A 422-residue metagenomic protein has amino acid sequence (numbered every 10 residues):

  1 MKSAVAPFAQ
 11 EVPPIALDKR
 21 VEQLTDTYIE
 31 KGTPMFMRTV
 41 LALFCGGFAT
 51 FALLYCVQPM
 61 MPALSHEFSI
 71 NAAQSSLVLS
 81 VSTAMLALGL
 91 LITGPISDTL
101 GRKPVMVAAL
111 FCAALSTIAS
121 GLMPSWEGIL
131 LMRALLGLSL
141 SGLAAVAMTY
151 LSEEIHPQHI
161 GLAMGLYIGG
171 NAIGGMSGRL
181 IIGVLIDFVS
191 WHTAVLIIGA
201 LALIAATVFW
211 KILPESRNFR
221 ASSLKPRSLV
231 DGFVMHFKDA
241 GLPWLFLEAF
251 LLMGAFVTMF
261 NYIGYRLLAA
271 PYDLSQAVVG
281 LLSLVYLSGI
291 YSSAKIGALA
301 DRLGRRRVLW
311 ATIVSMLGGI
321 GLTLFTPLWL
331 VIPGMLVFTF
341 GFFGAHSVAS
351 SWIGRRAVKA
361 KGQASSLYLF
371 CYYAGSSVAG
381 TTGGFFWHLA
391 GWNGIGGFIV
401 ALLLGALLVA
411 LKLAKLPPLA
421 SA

Functional and structural regions predicted by a protein language model:
L24-T33, P214-F246: Juxtamembrane intracellular "pre-TM" segments in multi-pass secondary transporters
S69, G101, L122-G128, H156 (+1 more regions): Helix-breaking motifs and short loop linkers at transmembrane-helix boundaries and internal kinks in secondary membrane
L88-E127: Conserved MFS/SLC helix-loop-helix module at the cytosolic interface between two early adjacent transmembrane helices
P104-I118, R307-G321, V400: Structural signature of the two symmetry-related core transmembrane helices
C112, S116-A119, E127-L135, W329-V337: Paired small-residue
G128, P157, L166-L213: Helix-loop-helix hairpin linking two adjacent transmembrane segments in secondary transporters
M132-N171: Cytoplasmic helix-loop-helix junction between adjacent transmembrane helices in 12-TM secondary transporters
R306-A349: C-terminal transmembrane helical hairpin of 12-TM major facilitator-type secondary transporters
